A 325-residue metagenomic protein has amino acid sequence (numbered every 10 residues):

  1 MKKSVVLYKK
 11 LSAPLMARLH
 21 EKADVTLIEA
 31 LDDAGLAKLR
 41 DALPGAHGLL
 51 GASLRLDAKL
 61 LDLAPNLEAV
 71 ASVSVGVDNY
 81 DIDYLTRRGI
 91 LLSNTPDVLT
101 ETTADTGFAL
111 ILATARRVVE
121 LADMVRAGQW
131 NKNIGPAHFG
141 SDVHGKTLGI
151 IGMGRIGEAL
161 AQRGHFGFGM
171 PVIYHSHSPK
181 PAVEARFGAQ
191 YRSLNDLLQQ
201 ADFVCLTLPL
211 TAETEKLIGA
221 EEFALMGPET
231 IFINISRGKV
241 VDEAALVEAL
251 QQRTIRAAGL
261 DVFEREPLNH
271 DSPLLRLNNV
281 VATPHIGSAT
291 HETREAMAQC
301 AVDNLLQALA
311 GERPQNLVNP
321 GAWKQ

Functional and structural regions predicted by a protein language model:
M1-S93, G219: An N-terminal-biased, well-structured beta-alpha scaffold segment characteristic of Rossmann-like dinucleotide-binding
K2, L67, H144-T147, E229: Phosphate-coordination loops involved in phosphoryl transfer and adenosine-cofactor binding
K2-K3, T86, S93-D105, E266-Q325: C-terminal helix-to-coil terminal segments
K9, Y174-S178: N-terminal Rossmann-fold cofactor-binding loop
H47-G48, A69, F203, I231 (+2 more regions): Short, Asp-centered acidic motifs that coordinate Mg2+ and/or phosphate in catalytic or ligand-binding sites
A58-L60, S178-P273: Rossmann-like adenosine-cofactor binding region
P96-T147, A159-G167, P314, V318-P320: Phosphate-binding beta-alpha-beta segment of Rossmann-like dinucleotide-binding domains, i.e., the NAD(P)
M153-G154: Glycine-rich Rossmann-fold phosphate-binding loop(s) that bind the pyrophosphate of adenine dinucleotide cofactors
